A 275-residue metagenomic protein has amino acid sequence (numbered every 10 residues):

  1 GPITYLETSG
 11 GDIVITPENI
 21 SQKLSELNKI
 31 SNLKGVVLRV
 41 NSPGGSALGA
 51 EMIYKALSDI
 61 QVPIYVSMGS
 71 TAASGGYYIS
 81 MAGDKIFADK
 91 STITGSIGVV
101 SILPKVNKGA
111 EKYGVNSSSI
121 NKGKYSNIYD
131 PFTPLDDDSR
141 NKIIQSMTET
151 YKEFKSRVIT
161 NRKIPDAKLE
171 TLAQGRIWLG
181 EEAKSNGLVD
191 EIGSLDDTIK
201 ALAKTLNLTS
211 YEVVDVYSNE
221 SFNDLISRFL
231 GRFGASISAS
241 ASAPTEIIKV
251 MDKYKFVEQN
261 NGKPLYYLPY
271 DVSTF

Functional and structural regions predicted by a protein language model:
G1-K108: Cleft-lining beta-strand/loop regions that shape enzyme active-site pockets
L6-S9, E18, P43, A82 (+11 more regions): Surface-exposed loop/turn and secondary-structure junction residues enriched for glycine/proline
T8, I128-D130, S221-S227: Short, solvent-exposed polar/charged micro-motifs at secondary-structure junctions
I20-L24, S146, S218-F275: Intrinsic disorder and flexible/low-complexity segments
A73-S74, G95-I97, S126-N127, I199-K200 (+1 more regions): Short secondary-structure capping/turn micro-motifs that flank functional sites
N107-L206, S210, A239-E246: Charged, glycine-interspersed solvent-exposed loop segments at helix/strand-loop junctions that cap or gate access
